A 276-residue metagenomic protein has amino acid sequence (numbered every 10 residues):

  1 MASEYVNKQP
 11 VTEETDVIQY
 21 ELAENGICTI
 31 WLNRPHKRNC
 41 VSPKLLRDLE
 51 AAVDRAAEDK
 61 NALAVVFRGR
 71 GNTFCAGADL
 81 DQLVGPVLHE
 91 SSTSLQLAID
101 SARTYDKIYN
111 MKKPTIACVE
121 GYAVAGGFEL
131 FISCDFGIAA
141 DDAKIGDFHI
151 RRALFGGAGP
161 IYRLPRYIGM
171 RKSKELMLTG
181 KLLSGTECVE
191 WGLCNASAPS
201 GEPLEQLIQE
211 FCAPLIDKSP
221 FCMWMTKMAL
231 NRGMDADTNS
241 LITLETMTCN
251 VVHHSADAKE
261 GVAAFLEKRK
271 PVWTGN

Functional and structural regions predicted by a protein language model:
M1-R70, D106: Conserved CoA-thioester-binding segment of acyl-CoA-metabolizing enzymes
E4-N7, N61, G69-K107, A123 (+2 more regions): Glycine- (often His-adjacent) and acidic-residue-rich active-site loop that binds/positions the CoA thioester
R55, I138-A143, C194-T243, N250-A256 (+1 more regions): C-terminal long alpha-helix characteristic of the crotonase
R103-K112, C118, V124-L178, W191 (+1 more regions): CoA-thioester-processing core
F136, E175, T179-K181, E187 (+3 more regions): Well-ordered beta-strand positions
